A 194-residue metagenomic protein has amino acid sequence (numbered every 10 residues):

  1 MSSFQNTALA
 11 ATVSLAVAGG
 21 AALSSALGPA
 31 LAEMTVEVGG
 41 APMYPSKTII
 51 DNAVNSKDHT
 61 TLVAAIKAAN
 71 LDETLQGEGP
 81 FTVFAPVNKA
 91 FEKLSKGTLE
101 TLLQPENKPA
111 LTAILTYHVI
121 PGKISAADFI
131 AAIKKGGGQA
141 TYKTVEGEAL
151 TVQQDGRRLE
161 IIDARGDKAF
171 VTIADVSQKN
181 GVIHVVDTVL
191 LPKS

Functional and structural regions predicted by a protein language model:
S2-L15, G19: Bacterial N-terminal signal peptides that target proteins for export
F4-N6, G28-S194: Mature, structured domains of secreted/extracytosolic soluble proteins
V17-P29: C-terminal segment of classical bacterial N-terminal signal peptides
